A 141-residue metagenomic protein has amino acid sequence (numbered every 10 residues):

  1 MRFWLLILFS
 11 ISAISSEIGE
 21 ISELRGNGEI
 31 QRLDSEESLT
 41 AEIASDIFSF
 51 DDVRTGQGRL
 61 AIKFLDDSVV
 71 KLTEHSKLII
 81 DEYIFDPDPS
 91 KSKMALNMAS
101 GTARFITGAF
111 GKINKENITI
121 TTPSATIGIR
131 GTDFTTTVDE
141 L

Functional and structural regions predicted by a protein language model:
M1, A41, D86, K115-E116: Hydrophobic alpha-helical segments, principally membrane-spanning helices and signal/leader peptides
M1-I7: Sec-dependent signal peptide recognition, specifically the positively charged N-region followed immediately by
S10-S12: N-terminal signal peptide c-region/cleavage motif recognized by signal peptidases
I14, S38, D46, V53-T55 (+3 more regions): Short solvent-exposed loop/turn micro-motifs enriched in small/polar/acidic residues
S16-S35, G56-G58, E74-S76, I80-I84 (+3 more regions): Glycine- and acidic-residue-biased ligand/ion/polar-headgroup-sensing regions
E37-D52, V69-K71, E116-S124: Short acidic-glycine-tyrosine-enriched beta hairpin
I43-A44, D51-D52, Q57-V69, E74-L78 (+1 more regions): N-terminal beta-strand/beta-hairpin edge segment
R59-F64, I113-T122: Short aromatic-glycine motifs in intrinsically disordered, low-complexity regions
